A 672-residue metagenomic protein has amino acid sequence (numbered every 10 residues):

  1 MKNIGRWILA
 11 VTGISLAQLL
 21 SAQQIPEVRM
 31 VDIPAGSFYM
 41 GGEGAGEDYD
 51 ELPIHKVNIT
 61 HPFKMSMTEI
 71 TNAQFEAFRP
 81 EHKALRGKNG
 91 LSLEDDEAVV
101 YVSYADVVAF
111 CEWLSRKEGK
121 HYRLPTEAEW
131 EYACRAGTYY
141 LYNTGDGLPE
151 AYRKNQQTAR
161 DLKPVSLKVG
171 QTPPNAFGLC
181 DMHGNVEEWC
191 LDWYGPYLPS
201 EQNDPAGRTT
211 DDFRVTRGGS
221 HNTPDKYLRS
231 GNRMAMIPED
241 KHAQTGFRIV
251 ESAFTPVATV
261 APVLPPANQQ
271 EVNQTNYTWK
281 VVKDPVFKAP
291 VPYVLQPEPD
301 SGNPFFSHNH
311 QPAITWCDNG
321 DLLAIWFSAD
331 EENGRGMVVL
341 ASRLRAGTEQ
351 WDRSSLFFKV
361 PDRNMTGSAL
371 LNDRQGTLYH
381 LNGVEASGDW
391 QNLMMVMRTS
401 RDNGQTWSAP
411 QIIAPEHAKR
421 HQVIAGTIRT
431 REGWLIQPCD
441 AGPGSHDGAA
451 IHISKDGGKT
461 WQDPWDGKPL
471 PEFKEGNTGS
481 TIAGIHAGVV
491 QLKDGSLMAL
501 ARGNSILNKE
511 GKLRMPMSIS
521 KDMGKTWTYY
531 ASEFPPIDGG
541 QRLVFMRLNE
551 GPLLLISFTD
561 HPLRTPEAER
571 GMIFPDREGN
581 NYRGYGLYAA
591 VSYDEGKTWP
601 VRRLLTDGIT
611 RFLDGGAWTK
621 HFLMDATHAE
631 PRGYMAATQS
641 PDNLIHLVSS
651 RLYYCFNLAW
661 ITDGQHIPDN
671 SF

Functional and structural regions predicted by a protein language model:
M1-L9: Bacterial N-terminal signal peptides that target proteins for export
Q24, L167, P173-N175, R208-A267: Disulfide-stabilized, aromatic/cysteine-rich ligand-recognition loop
Q24-R86, A105, G184: A short glycine-rich, aromatic-capped structural motif
P26-R29, P34, P53-H55, I59-H61 (+22 more regions): Residues that flank catalytic or metal-binding motifs in active/ligand-binding sites
I33, Y39, E43-E47, L85 (+2 more regions): Functional-site microenvironments in short loops/helix caps that host divalent-cation chemistry
A258-F672: Asp-box/BNR beta-propeller blade signature and adjacent active/binding-site loops in extracellular glycan-interacting
